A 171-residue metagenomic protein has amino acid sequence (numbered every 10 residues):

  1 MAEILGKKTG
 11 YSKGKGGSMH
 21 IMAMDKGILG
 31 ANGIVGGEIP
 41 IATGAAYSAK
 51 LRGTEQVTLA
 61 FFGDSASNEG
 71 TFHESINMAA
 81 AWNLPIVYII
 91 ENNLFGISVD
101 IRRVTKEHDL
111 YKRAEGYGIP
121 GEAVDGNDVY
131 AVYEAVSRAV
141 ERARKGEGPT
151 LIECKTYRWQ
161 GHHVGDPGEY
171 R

Functional and structural regions predicted by a protein language model:
M1-W82, D100-K106, Y111, G116-G118: Cofactor-binding active-site loop characterized by glycine-rich and histidine/acidic residues
G17, I86, G148-T150: A generic secondary-structure signal marking the coil-to-beta-strand transition
D25, F62-N68, I90-G96, N127-Y130 (+1 more regions): Acidic, glycine-rich active-site loops and adjacent beta-strand->loop/helix elements that engage anionic groups
V57-F62, V87-I89, L151-E153: Structural motif
A81-W82, E91-G148: Ligand/cofactor pocket segment of small-molecule handling proteins
R142-R171: Glycine/aspartate-rich loop-and-adjacent alpha/beta segment that forms the canonical ThDP
